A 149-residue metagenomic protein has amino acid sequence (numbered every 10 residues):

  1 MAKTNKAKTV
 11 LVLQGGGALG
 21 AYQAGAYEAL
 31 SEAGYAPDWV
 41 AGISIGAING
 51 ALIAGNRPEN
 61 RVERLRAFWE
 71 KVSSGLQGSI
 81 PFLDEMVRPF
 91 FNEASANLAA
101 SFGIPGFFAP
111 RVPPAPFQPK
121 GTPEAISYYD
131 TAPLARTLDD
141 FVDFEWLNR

Functional and structural regions predicted by a protein language model:
M1-I43, A51-R149: Patatin-like phospholipase
A47: Catalytic nucleophile loop
